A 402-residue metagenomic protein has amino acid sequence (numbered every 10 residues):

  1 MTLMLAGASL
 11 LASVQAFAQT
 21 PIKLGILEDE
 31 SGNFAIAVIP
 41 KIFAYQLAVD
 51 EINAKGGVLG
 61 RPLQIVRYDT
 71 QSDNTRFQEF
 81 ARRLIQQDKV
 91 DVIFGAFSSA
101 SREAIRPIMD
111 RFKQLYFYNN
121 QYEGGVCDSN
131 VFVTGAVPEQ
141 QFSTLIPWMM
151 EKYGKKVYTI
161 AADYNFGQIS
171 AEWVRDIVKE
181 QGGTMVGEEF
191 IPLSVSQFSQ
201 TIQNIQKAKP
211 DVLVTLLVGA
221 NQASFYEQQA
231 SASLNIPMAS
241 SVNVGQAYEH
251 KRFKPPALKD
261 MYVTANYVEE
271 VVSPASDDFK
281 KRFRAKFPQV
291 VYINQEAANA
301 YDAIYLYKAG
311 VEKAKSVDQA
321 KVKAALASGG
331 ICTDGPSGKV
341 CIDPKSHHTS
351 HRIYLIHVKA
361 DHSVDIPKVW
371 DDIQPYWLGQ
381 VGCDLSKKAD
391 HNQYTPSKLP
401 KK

Functional and structural regions predicted by a protein language model:
M1-G7, F17-K402: Extracytosolic ligand-binding ectodomains
S13-V14: N-terminal signal peptide c-region/cleavage motif recognized by signal peptidases
